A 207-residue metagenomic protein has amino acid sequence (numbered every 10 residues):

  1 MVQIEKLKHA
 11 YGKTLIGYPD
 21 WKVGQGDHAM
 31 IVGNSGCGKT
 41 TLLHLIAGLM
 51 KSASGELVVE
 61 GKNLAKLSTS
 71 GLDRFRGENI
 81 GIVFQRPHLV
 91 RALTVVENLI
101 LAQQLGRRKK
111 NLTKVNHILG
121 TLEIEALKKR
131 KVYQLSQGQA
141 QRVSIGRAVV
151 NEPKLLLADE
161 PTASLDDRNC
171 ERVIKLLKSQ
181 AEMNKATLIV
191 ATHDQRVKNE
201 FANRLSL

Functional and structural regions predicted by a protein language model:
A47: Helix-to-loop junction immediately C-terminal to a conserved catalytic motif
N63, L112-L127: Conserved ABC ATPase "signature" region
L64-G81: ABC ATPase NBD coupling module
L93-I100: Short coil-to-helix segment of the ABC ATPase nucleotide-binding domain corresponding to the Q-loop/switch region
K131-L135, Q139-Q141: Conserved ABC ATPase signature
E152: Conserved catalytic motifs of ABC-family nucleotide-binding domains
L156-D159: Catalytic Walker B motif of ABC-type/P-loop ATPase nucleotide-binding domains
